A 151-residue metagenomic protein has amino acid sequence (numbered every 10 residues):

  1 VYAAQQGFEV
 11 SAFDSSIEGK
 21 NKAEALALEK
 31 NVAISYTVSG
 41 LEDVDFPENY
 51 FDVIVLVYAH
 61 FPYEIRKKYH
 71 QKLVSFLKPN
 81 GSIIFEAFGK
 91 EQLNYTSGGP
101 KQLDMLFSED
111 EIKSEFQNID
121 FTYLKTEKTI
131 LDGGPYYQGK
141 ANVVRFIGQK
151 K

Functional and structural regions predicted by a protein language model:
V1-F8: Conserved SAM-binding loop of SAM-dependent methyltransferases across substrates and taxa, primarily the Class I
S16-E18: Conserved SAM/SAH-binding beta-strand->alpha-helix loop
E29-E42: Conserved SAM-binding strand-loop segment of SAM-dependent methyltransferases
E42-V53: A short acidic, Gly/Pro-enriched loop at the edge of an enzyme's catalytic core that lines a small-molecule cofactor
D52-K67: A short SAM/SAH-binding and catalytic strip from SAM-dependent methyltransferases
K67-N80: A short glycine-rich, Lys/Arg-flanked "PGG" loop and its adjoining helix->strand segment in the class I
N80-F88: Conserved beta-strand signature within the Rossmann-like core of class I S-adenosyl-L-methionine
D104-T126, V144-R145: Short alpha-helix
